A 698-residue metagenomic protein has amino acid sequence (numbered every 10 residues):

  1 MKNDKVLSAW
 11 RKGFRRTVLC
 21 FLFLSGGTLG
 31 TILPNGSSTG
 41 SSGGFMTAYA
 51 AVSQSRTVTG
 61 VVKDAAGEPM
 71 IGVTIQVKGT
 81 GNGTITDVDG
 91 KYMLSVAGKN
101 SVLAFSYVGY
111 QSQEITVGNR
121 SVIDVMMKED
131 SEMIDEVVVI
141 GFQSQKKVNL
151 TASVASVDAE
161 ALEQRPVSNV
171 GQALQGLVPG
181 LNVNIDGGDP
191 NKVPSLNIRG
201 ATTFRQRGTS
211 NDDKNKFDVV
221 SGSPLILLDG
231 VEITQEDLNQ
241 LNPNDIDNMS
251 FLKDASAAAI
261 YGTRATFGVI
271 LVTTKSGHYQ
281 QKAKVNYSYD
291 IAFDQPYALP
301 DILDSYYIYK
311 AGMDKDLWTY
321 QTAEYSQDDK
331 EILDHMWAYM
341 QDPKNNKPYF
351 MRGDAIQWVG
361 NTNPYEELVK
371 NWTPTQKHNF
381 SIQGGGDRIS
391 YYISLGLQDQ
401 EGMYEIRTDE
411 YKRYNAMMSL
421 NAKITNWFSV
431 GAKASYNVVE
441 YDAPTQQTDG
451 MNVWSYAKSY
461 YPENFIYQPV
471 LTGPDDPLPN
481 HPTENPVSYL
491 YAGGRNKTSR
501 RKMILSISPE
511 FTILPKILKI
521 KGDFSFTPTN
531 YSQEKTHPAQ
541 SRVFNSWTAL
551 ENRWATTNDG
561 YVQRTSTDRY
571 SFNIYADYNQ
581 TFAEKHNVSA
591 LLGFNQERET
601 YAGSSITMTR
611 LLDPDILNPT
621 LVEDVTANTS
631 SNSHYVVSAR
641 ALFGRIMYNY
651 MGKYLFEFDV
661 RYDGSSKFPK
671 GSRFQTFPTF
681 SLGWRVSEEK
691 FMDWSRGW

Functional and structural regions predicted by a protein language model:
M1-M417, S429-G431: Short, small/polar-rich motifs associated with maturation and membrane association, primarily at protein termini
V167, T375, G386-D387, K423-W427 (+4 more regions): Outer-membrane beta-barrel channels and translocator barrels
N169, V193, L228, F267 (+9 more regions): Transmembrane beta-barrel architecture of outer-membrane proteins
R205-K216, Y279-N361, Q398, G402-I504 (+3 more regions): Surface-exposed loop/interface segments of Gram-negative outer-membrane beta-barrel transport/assembly proteins
T274, Y287, F380-G386, M418-A422 (+5 more regions): Residues on the lipid-exposed face of transmembrane beta-strands in outer-membrane beta-barrel proteins
S666-S672: Solvent-exposed loop/turn segments connecting transmembrane beta-strands in outer-membrane beta-barrel proteins
